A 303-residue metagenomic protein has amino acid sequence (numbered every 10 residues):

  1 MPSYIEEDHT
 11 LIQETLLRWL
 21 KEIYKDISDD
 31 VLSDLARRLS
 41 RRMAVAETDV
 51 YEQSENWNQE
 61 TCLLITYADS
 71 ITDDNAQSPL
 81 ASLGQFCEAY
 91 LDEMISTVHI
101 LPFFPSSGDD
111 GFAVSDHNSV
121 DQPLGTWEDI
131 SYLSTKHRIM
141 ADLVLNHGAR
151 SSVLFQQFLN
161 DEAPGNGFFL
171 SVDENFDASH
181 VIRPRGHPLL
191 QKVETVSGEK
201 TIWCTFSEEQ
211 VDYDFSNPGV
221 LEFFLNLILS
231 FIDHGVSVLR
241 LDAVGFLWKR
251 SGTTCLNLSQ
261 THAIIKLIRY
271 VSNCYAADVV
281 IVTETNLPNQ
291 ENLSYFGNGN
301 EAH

Functional and structural regions predicted by a protein language model:
P2-E222, D233, V244-H303: Acidic/aromatic-lined carbohydrate-recognition and catalytic surfaces of CAZymes acting on diverse glycans
